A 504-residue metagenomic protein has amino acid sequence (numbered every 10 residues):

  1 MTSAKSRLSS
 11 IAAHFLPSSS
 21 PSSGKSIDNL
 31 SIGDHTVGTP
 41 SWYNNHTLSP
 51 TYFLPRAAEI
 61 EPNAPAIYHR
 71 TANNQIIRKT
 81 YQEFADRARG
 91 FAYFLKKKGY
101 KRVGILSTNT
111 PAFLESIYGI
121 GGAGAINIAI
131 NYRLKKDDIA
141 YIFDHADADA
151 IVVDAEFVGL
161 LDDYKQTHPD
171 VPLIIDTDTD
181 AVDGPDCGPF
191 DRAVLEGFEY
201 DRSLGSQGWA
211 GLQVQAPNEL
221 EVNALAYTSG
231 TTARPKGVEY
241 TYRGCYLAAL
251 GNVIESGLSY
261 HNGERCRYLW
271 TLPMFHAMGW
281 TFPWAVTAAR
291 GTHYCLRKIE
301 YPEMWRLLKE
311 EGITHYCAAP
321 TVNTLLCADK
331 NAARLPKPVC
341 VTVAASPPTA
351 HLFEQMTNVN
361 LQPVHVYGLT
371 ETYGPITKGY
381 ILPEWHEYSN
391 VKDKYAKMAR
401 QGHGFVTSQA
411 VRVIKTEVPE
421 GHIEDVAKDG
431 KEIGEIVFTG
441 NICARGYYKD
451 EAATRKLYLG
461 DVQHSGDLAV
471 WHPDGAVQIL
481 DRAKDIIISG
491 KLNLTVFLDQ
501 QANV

Functional and structural regions predicted by a protein language model:
N44-Y68, D86-R89: A short N-terminal helical cap/helix-turn-helix that marks the beginning of AMP-binding/adenylate-forming
N63-T110, L114-Y118, K135-A140: Conserved AMP-binding/adenylate-forming core of the ANL superfamily
I67, G104-L106, F113, I117 (+6 more regions): Short beta-strand->loop structural element characteristic of the AMP-binding/adenylate-forming
N73, I77, G159-E219: ANL superfamily adenylate-forming
K98-Y100, G205-E221, L225-L269, T281 (+1 more regions): Conserved adenylate-forming
Y246-R267, F275-H315, D329-K330: Conserved AMP-binding/adenylation subdomain of ANL enzymes
A288, E310-A318, C327-A396, A410: Gly/Ser/Thr-rich phosphate-binding loop
K428-K431, E435-F497: Conserved ATP-binding/catalytic segment of the ANL
